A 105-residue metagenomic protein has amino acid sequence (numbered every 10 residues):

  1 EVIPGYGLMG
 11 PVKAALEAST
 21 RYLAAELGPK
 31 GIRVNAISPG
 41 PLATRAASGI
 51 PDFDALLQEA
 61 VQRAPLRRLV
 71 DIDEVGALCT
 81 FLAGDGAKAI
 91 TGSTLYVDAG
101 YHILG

Functional and structural regions predicted by a protein language model:
E1-A15, T20-P29, P41: Catalytic loop of short-chain dehydrogenase/reductase
E17, R45, D54, D73-G76: Residues in well-ordered alpha-helical elements
T20-R21, G76-C79, A83: Short-chain dehydrogenase/reductase
G28, R33, I90-G92: Short, small/polar-rich loop/turn modules that mediate ligand/substrate recognition or access, typified
P29, P41-A64, L104-G105: A glycine/serine/threonine-rich, flexible loop-to-helix segment that serves as the NAD(P) cofactor-binding "lid"
R33-A43, A83, Y96-D98: Conserved SDR Rossmann-fold cofactor-binding beta-strand/turn motif
A64-V75, G86: A conserved structural motif in NAD(P)-dependent oxidoreductases
T80, T91-G105: Short C-terminal tail/terminal secondary-structure segment of NAD(P)H-dependent dehydrogenase/reductase domains
